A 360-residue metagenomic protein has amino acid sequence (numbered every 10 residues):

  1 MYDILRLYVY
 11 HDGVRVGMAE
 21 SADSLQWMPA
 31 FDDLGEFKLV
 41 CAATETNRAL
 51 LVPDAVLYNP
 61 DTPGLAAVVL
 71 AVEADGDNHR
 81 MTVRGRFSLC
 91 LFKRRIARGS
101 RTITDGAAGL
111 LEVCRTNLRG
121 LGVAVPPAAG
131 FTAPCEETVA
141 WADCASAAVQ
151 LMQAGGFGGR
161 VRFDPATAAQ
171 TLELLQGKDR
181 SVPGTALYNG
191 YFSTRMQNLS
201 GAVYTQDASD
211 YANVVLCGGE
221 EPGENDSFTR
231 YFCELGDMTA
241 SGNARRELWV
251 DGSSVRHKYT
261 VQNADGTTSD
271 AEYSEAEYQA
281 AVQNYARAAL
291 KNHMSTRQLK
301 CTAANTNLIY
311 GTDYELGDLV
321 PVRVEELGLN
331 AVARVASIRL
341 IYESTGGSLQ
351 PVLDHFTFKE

Functional and structural regions predicted by a protein language model:
M1-E20, V182: Polar/acidic, low-complexity leader/linker segments enriched in S/T/G and N/D
Y2-D3, A71-F92, A129-A212, E221: Short beta-strand-centered interaction patches in the first periplasmic/extracellular domains of large envelope
S21, M28-G35, A71-M81, R162-A168 (+1 more regions): Short, ordered beta-strand-loop transition motifs
D23-N47, T194-E360: An acidic/polar, Gly/Ser/Thr-rich interaction patch typically located in mid-to-C-terminal regions of proteins
A30, L39, G85, G99-V125 (+3 more regions): Amphipathic, non-transmembrane alpha-helical segments in extracytoplasmic/periplasmic proteins
T44-A129: Surface-exposed cap/loop segments at beta↔alpha junctions
L50-L57, W141, M196, G317: Glycine-centered loop/turn motifs
